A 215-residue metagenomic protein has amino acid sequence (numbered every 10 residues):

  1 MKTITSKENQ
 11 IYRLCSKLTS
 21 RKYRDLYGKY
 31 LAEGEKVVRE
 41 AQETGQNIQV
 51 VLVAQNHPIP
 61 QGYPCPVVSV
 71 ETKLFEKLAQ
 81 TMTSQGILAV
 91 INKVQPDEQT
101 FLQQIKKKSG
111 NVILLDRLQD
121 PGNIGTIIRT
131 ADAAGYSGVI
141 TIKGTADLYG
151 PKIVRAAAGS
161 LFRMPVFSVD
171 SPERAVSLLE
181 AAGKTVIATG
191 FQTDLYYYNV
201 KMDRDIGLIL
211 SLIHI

Functional and structural regions predicted by a protein language model:
M1-Q55: Boundary-proximal intrinsically disordered activation/regulatory segments immediately upstream of a helical core
T3-T5, V68-E71, P165-S171: Short acidic-hydrophobic, aromatic-tinged amphipathic segments that line or gate anion-handling sites
K36-V38, H57-P58, L74-F75, T145-A146 (+2 more regions): Alpha-helix capping/helix-boundary segments
E43, F101-T193: RNA substrate-binding interface of SAM-dependent RNA methyltransferases
P58-C65: Short loop/helix-cap segments at secondary-structure boundaries that form the rim of catalytic
V67-V90: Glycine/small-residue-rich loop that forms an oxyanion/phosphate-binding "nest" at active or ligand-binding sites
K201-L210: A contiguous loop/helix-start segment that scaffolds small-molecule binding in enzyme catalytic cores
I213-I215: Conserved small/polar residues in nucleotide/adenosyl-binding loops
